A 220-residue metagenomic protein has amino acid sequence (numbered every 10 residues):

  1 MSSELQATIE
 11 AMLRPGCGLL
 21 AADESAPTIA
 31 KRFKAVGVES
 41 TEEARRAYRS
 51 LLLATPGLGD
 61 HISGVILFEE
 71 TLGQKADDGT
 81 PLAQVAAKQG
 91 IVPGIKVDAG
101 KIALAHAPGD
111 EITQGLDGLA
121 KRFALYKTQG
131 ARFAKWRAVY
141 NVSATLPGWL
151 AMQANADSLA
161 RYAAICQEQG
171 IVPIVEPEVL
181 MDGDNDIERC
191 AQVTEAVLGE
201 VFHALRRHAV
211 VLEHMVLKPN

Functional and structural regions predicted by a protein language model:
M1-Q129, V142: Alpha/beta catalytic barrel-like cores
L20, T41, W136, V175 (+1 more regions): Conserved, mostly hydrophobic/aromatic
V38, S50-D60, A164, E168 (+3 more regions): Generic secondary-structure signature for well-ordered alpha-helical cores
V92, V172, H214-V216: Proline-centered loop/turn at the N-terminus of a beta-strand
I102, Q192-V193, L217: Domain-level signal for soluble alpha/beta catalytic cores
L119-A204: Helix-rich catalytic cores of soluble enzyme domains
H208-N220: Catalytic alpha/beta core domains of metabolic enzymes, predominantly
